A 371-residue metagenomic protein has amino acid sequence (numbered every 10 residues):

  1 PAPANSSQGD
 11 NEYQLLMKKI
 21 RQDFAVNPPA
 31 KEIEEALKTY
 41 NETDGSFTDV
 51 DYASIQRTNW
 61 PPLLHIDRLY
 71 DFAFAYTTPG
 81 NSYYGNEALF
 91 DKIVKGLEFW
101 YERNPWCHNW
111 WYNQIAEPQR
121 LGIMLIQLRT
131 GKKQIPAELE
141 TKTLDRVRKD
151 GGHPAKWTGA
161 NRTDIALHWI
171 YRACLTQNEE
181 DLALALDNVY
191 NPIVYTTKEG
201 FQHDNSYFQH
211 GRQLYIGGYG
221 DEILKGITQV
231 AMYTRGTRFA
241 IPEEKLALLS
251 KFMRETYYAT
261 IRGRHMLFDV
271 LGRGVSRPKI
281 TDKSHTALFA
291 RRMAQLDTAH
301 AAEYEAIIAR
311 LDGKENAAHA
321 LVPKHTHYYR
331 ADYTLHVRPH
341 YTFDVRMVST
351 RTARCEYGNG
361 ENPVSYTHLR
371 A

Functional and structural regions predicted by a protein language model:
P1-A2: N-terminal export leaders
N5-L63: Low-complexity, Ser/Thr/Pro/Gly-enriched N-terminal "stalk/linker" regions
G9, Y13, M17, A30-I33 (+5 more regions): Short amphipathic alpha-helical segments that mediate assembly, nucleic-acid/protein binding, or membrane association
K19, D23, E35-Y40, R146 (+3 more regions): Residues that form generic nucleotide/phosphate-binding pockets
I33, L97, A320-P323: Intrinsically disordered, low-complexity segments enriched in polar/charged residues with Gly/Pro, especially when
L37-R277: Aromatic-lined, polymer-binding surfaces characteristic of secreted/periplasmic polysaccharide-degrading enzymes
V230-A371: Extended polysaccharide-engagement surfaces of secreted carbohydrate-active enzymes
